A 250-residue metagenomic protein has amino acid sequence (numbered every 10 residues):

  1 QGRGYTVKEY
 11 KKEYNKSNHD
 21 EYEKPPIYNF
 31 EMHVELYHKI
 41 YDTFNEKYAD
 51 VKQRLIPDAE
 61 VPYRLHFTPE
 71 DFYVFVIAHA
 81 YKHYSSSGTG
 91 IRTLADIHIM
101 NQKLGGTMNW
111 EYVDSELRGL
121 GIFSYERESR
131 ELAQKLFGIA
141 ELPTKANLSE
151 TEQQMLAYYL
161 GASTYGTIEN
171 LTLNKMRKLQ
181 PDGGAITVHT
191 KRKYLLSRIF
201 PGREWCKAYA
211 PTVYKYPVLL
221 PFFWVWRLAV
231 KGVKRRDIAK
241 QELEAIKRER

Functional and structural regions predicted by a protein language model:
G2-R250: Conserved NTP-donor binding/palm subdomain of two-metal-ion nucleotidyltransferases/polymerases, i.e., the charged
